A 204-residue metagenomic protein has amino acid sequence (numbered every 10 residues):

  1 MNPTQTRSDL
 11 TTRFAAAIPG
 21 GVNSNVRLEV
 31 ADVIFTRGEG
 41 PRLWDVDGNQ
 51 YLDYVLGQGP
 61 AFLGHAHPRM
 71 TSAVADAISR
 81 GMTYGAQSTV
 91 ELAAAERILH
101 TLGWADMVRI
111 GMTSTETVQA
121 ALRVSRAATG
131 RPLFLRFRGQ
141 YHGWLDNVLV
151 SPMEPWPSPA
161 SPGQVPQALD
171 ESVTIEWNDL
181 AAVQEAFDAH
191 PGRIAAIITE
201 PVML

Functional and structural regions predicted by a protein language model:
N2-R37: Active-site-adjacent loop/helix segments that line or gate small-molecule/cofactor pockets in enzymes
Q5-R13, R42-N49, L99-H100: Short, hydrophobic/aliphatic alpha-helical segments
D32-D53: Active-site and channel-lining beta-strand-loop segments that bind or position nucleotide-derived/phosphorylated
D45-D47, D53, E116, H142 (+1 more regions): Acidic active-site catalytic centers that drive phospho-/nucleotidyl reactions and related ester hydrolyses
Q50-R131, L135: Glycine-rich loop-to-alpha-helix module at the N-terminal edge of alpha/beta enzyme cores
E96-A195: PLP-dependent aspartate aminotransferase-fold enzymes
R193-L204: Short acidic, glycine-rich surface-loop motifs adjacent to enzyme active sites
